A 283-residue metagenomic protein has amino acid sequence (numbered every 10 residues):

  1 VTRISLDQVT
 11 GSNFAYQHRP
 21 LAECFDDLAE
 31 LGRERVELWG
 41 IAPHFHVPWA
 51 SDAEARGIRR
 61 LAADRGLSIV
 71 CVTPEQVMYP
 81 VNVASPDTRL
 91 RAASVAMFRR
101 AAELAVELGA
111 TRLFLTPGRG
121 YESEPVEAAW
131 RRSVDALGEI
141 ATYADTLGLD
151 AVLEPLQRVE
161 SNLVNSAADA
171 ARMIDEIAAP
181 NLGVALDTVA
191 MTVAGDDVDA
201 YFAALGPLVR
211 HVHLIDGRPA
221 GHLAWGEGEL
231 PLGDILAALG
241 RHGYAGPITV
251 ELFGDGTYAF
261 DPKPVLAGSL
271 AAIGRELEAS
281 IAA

Functional and structural regions predicted by a protein language model:
V1-G32, R59, A63, T111 (+2 more regions): Histidine-acidic metal/acid-base catalytic patches
R3, A22-E23, A63-D64, V81-G183 (+3 more regions): Active-site acidic/histidine proton-transfer and metal-coordination neighborhood in alpha/beta enzyme cores
A15-Q17, G40-A42, E75-M78, R119-Y121 (+4 more regions): Active-site-proximal loop/turn and secondary-structure-junction residues that shape catalytic pockets, frequently
L31-H44, C71-P80, P117: Short, conserved active-site loops that position catalytic residues or coordinate cofactors/metal ions across diverse
E37, C71-T73, F114, V152 (+2 more regions): Conserved beta-strand positions in the central sheet of alpha/beta enzyme cores
W39-R59, P117-P125: Glycine-rich, proline-tolerant flexible connector loops at the mouths of alpha/beta enzymes
V47-A50, P86, P125, N162 (+2 more regions): Pocket-edge positions in alpha/beta enzyme catalytic cores
A62-V70: Glycine-rich, aromatic-flanked loop segments that form ligand/cofactor-binding clefts across common enzyme folds
